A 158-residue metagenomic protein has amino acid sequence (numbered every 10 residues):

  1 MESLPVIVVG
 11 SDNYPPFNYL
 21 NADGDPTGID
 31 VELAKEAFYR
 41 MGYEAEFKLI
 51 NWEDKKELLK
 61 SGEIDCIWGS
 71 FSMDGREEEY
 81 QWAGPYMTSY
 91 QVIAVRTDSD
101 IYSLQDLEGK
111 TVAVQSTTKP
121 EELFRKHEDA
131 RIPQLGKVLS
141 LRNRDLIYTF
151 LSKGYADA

Functional and structural regions predicted by a protein language model:
L4-G28: Short glycine-rich His-centered loop
I7, S61, D65-C66, D157-A158: Short, Asp-centered acidic motifs that coordinate Mg2+ and/or phosphate in catalytic or ligand-binding sites
V8, V92-A94, L139: Residues embedded in well-ordered beta-strands
N13-Y14, A22-D25, F71-M73, R96-D100 (+1 more regions): Short coil/turn segments
Y19-A22, A34-Y43, P120-R142, Y148: Ligand-binding cleft/hinge of the Venus flytrap
V31, E46-E57, V138-Y155: Short helix-initiation/N-cap motifs at beta->coil->alpha
V31, K35, Y39, E44-D106 (+1 more regions): Acidic, polar ligand-binding/catalytic clefts
